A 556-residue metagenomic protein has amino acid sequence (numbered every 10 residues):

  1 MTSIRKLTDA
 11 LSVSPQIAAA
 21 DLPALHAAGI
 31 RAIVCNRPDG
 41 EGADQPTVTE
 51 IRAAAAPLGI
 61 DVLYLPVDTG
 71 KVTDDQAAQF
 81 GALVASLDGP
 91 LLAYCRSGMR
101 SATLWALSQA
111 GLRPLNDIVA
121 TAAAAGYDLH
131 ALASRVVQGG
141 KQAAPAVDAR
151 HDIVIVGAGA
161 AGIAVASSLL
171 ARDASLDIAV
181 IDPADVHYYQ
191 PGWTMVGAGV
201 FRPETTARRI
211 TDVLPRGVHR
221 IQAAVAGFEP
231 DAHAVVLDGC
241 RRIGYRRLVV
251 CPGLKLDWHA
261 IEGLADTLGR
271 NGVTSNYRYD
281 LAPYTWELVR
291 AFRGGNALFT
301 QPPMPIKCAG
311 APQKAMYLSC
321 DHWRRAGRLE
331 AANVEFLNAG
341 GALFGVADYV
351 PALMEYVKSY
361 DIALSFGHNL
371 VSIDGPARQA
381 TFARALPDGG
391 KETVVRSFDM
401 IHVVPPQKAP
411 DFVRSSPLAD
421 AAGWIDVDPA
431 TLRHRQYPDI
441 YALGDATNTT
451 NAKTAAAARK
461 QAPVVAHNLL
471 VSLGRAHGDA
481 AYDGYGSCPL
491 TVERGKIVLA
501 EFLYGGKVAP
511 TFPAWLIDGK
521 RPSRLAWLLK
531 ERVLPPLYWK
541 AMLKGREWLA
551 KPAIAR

Functional and structural regions predicted by a protein language model:
S12-L83: Cysteine-based protein phosphatase catalytic domain of the PTP/DSP
A78-L112: Catalytic cysteine-centered active loop of the rhodanese-like fold, especially the PTP/DSP P-loop
V147-H219, P303-A347: Beta1-alpha1 glycine-rich phosphate/pyrophosphate-binding loop at the start of Rossmann-like nucleotide-binding domains
R150, I221-G327, D388-K391, H402: FAD-binding core/adjacent interface of flavoenzyme oxidoreductases
S175, V218-V235, I243, R324-A422 (+1 more regions): A Rossmann-like FAD-binding core segment of flavoenzymes
D257-A260, D266-R293, S397-K460: FAD-site-proximal beta/loop scaffold in flavoenzymes
L443-V492, A500-E501: A conserved FAD-binding loop/helix module that cradles the flavin
L499-R556: C-terminal auxiliary extensions adjacent to catalytic cores
